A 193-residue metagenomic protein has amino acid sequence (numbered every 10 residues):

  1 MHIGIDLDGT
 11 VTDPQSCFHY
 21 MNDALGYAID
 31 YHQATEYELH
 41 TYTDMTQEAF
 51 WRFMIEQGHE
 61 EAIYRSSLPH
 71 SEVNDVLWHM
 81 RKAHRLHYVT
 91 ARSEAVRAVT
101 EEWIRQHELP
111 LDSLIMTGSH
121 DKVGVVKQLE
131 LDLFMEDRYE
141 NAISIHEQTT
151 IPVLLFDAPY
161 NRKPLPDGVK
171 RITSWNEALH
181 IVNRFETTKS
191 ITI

Functional and structural regions predicted by a protein language model:
M1-F53: Active-site neighborhood of HAD-like aspartate-dependent phosphohydrolases
Y20, A95, V123, R162 (+1 more regions): Flexible, glycine-rich phosphate/dinucleotide-binding loops and adjacent beta-alpha linkers at cofactor/substrate
H59-V89, S93-E101: Short, acidic loop-to-helix structural element flanking the phosphoryl-transfer center in phosphate-processing enzymes
H87, I115, L133-M135, L154 (+1 more regions): Hydrophobic/aromatic beta-strand patches that form the interior of the parallel beta-sheet core in alpha/beta enzyme
S93-H146: Substrate-recognition "cap/lid" segment bordering the active-site pocket of phosphatases
K127-Q128, Y139-I193: Asp-based, Mg2+/Mn2+-dependent phosphohydrolase catalytic module
